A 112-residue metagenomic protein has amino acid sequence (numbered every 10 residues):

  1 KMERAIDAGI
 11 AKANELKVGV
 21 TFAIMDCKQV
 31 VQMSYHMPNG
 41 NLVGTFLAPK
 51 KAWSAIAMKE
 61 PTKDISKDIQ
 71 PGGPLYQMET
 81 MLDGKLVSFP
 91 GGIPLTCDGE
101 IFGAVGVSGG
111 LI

Functional and structural regions predicted by a protein language model:
K1-I112: Flexible, solvent-exposed loop/hinge segments and secondary-structure transition points
